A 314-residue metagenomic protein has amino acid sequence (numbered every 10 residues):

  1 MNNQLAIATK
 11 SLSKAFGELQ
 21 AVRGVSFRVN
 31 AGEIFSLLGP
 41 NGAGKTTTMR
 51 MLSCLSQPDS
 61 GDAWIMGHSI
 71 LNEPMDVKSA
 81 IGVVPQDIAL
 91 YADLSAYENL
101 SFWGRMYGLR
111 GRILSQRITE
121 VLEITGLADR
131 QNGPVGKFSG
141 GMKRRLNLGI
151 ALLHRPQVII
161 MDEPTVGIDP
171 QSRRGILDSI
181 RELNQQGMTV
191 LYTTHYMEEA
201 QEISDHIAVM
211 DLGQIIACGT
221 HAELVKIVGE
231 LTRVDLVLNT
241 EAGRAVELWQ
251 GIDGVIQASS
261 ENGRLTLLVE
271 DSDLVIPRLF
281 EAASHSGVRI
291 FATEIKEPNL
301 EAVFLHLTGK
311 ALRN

Functional and structural regions predicted by a protein language model:
G61-N72, D76-V77: Conserved ABC transporter NBD signature motif
S101, R105, R112-R130: Conserved ABC ATPase "signature" region
R155: Conserved catalytic motifs of ABC-family nucleotide-binding domains
I159-D162: Catalytic Walker B motif of ABC-type/P-loop ATPase nucleotide-binding domains
L177-E270: ABC transporter nucleotide-binding domain
